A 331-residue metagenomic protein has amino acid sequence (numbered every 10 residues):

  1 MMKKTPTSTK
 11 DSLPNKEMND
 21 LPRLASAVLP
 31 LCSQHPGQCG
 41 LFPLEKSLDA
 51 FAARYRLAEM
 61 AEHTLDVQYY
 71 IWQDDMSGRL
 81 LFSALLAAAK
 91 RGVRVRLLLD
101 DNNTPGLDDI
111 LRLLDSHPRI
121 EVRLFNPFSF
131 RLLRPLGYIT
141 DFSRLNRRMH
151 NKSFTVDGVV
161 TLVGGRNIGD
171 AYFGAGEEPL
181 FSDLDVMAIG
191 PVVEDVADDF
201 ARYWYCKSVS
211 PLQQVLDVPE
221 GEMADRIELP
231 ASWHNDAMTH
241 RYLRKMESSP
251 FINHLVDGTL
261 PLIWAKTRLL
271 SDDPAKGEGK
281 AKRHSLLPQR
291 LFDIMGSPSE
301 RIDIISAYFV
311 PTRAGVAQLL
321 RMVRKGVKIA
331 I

Functional and structural regions predicted by a protein language model:
M1-H150, V156-I331: Charged, low-complexity intrinsically disordered terminal segments
